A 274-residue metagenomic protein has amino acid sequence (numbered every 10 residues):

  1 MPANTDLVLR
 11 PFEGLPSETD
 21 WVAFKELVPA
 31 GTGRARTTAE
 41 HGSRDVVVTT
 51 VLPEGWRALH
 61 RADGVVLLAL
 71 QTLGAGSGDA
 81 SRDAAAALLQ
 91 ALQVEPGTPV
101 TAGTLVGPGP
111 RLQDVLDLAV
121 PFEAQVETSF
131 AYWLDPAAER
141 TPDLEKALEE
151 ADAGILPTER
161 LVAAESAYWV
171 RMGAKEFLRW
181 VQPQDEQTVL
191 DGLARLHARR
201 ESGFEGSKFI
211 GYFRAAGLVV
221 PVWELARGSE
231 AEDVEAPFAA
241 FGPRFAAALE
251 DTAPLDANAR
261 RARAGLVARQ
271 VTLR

Functional and structural regions predicted by a protein language model:
M1-W133: N-terminal membrane-targeting/anchoring modules of bacterial envelope and secretion proteins
P2, D20-K25, A153-L156, R160 (+1 more regions): Long, contiguous binding/interaction regions
R10, R34-R36, R44, R57 (+15 more regions): Arginine residue identity/basic-tract feature
S17, Q182, E186, A231-V234 (+1 more regions): Intrinsic-disorder-associated interaction segments
T72-T98, R195-A198, A231-E250: A signal for specific C-terminal beta-sheet/loop modules enriched in small/flexible residues with GP/PG/PP motifs
A87-S229: Extended, well-ordered protein cores
G206-S207, Y212-R274: Alpha-helical oligomerization segments
